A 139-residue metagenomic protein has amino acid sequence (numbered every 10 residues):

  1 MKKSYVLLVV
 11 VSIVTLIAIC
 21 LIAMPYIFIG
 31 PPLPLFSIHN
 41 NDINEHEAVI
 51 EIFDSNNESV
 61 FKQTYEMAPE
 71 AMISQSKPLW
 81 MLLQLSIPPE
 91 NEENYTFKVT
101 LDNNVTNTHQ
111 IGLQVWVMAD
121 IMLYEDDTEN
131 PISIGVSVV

Functional and structural regions predicted by a protein language model:
M1-L33, I38: Secretory targeting signatures
I19-C20, I111-V139: Extracellular beta-sheet/turn segments enriched in Thr/Pro/Gly and aliphatic residues
G30-P32, D42-N44, P89-N91: Solvent-exposed loop and beta-edge segments used for protein-protein assembly and interaction
P34, H39-S74: Short extracytoplasmic
E45, E90-T96, W116: Extracellular Ig-like/FN3 beta-sandwich strand-entry sites
A48-I52, Y65, Y95-V99, I121 (+1 more regions): Hydrophobic beta-strand residues in large extracellular and virion-surface proteins
S59-Y95: Tryptophan-paired
L101-H109: Short acidic/polar inter-strand loop motif in beta-rich domains
